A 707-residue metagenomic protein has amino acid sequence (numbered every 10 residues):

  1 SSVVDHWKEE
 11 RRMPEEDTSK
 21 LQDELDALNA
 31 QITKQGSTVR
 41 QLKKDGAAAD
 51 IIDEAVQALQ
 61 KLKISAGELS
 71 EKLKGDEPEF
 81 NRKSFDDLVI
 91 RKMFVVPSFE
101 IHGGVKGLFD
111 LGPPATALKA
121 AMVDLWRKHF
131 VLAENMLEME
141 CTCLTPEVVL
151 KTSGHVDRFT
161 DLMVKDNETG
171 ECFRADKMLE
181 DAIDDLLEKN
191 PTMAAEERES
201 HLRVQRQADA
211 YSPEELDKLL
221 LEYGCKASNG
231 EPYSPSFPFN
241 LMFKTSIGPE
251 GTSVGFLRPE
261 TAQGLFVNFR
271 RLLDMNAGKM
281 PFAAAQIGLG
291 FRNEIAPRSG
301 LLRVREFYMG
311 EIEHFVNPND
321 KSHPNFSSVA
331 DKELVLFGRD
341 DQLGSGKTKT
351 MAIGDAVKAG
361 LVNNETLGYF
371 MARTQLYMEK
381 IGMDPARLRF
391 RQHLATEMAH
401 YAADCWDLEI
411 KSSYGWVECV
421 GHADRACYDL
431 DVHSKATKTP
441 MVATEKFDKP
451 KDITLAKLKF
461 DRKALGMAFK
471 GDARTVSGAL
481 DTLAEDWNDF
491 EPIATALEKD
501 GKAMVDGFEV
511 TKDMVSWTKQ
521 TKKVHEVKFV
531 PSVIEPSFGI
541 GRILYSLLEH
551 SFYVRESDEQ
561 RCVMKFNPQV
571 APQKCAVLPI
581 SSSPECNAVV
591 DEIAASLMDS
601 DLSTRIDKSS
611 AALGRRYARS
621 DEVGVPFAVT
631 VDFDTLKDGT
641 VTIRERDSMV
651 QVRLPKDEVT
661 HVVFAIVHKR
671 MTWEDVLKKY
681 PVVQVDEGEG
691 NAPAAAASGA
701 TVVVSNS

Functional and structural regions predicted by a protein language model:
V4-S707: NTP/phosphate- and nucleic-acid-binding module
